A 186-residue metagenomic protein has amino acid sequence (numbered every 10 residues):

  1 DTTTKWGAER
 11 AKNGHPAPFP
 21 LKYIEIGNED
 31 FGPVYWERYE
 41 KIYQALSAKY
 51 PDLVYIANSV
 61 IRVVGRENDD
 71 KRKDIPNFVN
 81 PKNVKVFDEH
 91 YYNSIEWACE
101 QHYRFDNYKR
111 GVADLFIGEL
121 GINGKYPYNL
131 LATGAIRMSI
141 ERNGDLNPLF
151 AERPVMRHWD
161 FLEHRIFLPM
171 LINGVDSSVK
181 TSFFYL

Functional and structural regions predicted by a protein language model:
D1-I75, P81-K85: N-terminal catalytic cores of secreted or lumenal carbohydrate-active enzymes
Q44-A45, P51-Y55, P76-P81, K85-L186: Catalytic-core region of carbohydrate-active enzymes that cleave or remodel glycosidic bonds
